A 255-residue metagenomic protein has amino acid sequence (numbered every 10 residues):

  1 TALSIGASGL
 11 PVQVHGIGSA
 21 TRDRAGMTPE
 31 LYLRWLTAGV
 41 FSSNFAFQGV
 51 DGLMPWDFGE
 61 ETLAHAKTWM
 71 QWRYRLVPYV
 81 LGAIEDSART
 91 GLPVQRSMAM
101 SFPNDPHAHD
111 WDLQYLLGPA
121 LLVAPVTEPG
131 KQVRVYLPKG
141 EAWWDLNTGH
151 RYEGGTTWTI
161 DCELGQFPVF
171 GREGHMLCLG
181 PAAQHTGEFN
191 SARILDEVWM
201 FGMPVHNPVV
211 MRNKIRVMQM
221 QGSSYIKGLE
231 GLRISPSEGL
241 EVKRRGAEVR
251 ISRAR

Functional and structural regions predicted by a protein language model:
T1: Phosphate/diphosphate-binding loops
I5-H15, A20-E238, R245-G246: Catalytic core of carbohydrate-active enzymes
A247-R255: Surface-exposed interaction regions enriched in Ser/Thr/Asp/Glu that occur as long low-complexity tracts or repetitive
